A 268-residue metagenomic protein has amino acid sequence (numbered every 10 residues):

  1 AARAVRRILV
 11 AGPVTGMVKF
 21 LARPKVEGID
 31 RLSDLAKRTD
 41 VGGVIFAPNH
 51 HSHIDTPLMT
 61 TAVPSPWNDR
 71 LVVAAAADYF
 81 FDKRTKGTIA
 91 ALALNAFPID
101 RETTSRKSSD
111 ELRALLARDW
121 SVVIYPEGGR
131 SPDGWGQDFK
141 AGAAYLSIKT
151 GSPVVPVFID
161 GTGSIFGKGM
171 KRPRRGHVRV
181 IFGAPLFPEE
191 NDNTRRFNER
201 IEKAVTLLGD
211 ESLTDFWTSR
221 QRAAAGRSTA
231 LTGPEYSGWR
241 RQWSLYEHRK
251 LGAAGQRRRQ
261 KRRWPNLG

Functional and structural regions predicted by a protein language model:
R3-A22, A91: Short hydrophobic helices that act as membrane-entry/anchoring signals
V5, R106-G268: Non-catalytic C-terminal accessory region of glycerolipid acyltransferases and related lyso-lipid remodeling enzymes
T15-H50: Helix-to-loop junction immediately C-terminal to a conserved catalytic motif
M17, L92-I99, P126-G129: Short, basic, glycine/proline-bearing loop/turn elements
M17-K25, H50, P98-E102, D133 (+1 more regions): Short, flexible loop segments at the rims of nucleotide/cofactor-binding pockets, characterized by
V26, V73, A96-P98, V154-P156 (+1 more regions): Conserved beta-strand scaffold positions in the cores of enzyme catalytic domains, especially in NTP/NDP-utilizing
G28, L58, K107-E111: Well-ordered alpha-helical segments embedded in enzymatic catalytic cores
R38-E102: Catalytic core of membrane glycerolipid acyltransferases/transacylases, capturing the structured, soluble-facing
